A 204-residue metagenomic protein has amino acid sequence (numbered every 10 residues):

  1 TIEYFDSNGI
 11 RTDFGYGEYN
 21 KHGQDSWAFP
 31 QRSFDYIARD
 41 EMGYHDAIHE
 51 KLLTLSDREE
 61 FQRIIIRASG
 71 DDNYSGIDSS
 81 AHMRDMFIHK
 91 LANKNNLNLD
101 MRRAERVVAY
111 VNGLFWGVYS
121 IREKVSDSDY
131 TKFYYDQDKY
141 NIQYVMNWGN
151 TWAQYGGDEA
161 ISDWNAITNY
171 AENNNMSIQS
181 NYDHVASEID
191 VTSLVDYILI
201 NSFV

Functional and structural regions predicted by a protein language model:
T1, F14-Y16, Q31-S33, F61-R63 (+4 more regions): Extracellular structured ligand-interaction cores
T1-W27: Regulatory N- and C-terminal appendages and interdomain linkers associated with kinase/kinase-like NTP transferase
E3-G9, M83-N98: Zn2+-dependent metallopeptidase catalytic core
G15, W27-D57: A short glycine-rich, aromatic-capped structural motif
N20-D35, D127-T131: Short, surface-exposed linear segments at secondary-structure transitions and domain or protein termini
D46-A81, L114, S120-F203: ATP-dependent phospho-/nucleotidyl transfer catalytic cores
M83-R84, L99-R103, T192-V195: Short, glycine/acidic-rich beta->alpha junctions
N95-A109: Short, well-structured beta-strand/strand-turn elements
